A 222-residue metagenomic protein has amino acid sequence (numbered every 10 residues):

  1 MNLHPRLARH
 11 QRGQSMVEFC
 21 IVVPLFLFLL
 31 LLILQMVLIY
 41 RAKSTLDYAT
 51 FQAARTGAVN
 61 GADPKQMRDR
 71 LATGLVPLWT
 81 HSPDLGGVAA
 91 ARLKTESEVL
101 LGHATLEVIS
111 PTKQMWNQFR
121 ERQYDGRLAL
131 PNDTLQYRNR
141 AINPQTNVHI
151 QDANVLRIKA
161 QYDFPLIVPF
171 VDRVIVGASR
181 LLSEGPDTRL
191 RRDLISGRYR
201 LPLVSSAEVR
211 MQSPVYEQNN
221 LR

Functional and structural regions predicted by a protein language model:
M1-N2, I175: Short secondary-structure boundary/capping segments
N2-A90: Alpha-helical assembly-interface signal, strongest on the long, hydrophobic N-terminal helix that forms
V59-R222: Short, conserved structural patches
